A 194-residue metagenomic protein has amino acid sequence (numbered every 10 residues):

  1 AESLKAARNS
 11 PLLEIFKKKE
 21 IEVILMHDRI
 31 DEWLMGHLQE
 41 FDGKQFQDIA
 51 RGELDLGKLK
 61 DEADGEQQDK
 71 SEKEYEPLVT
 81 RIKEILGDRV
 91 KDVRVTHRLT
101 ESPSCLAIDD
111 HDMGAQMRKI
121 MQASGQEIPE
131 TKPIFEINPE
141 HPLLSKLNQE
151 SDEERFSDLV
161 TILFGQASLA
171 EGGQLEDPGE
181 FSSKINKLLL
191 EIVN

Functional and structural regions predicted by a protein language model:
A1-N194: Long, intrinsically disordered, charge-dense linkers/tails
